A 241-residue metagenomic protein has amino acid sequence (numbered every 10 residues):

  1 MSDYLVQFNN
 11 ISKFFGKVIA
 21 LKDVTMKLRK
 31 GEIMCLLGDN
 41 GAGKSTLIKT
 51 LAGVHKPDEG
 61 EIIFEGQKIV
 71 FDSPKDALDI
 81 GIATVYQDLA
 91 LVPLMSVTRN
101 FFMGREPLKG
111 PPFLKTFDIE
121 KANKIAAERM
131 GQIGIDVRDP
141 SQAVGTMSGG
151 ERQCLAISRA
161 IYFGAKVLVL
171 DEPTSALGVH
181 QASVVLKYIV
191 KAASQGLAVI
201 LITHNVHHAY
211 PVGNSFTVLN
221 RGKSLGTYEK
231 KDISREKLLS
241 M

Functional and structural regions predicted by a protein language model:
S2-M241: Glycine-rich phosphate-binding loops of nucleotide-dependent enzymes
